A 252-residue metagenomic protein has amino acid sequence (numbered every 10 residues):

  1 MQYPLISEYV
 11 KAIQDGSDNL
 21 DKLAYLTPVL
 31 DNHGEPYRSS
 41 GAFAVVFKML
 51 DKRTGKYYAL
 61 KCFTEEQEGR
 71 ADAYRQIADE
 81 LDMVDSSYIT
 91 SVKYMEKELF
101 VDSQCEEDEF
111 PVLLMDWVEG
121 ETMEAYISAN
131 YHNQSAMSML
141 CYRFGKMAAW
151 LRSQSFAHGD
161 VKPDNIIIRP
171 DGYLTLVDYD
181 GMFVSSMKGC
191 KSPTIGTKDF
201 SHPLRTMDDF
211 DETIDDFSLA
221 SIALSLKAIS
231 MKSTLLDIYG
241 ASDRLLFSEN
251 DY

Functional and structural regions predicted by a protein language model:
M1-Y37, D72-Y74: Juxta-kinase regulatory segment immediately upstream of eukaryotic protein kinase catalytic domains
G34-P36, A42-K93: ATP-binding glycine-rich loop module of kinase domains
I89-S138: Conserved structural core of kinase catalytic domains
A148, R152-D164, I168-R169: Catalytic-loop of the protein kinase fold
D178-F183: Activation of the activation-loop gatekeeper triad in protein kinase-fold domains
C190-L204: Conserved activation segment of eukaryotic-like protein kinases, specifically the C-terminal portion of the activation
A228-Y252: Helical subdomain adjoining the active site within ATP-dependent kinase catalytic cores
